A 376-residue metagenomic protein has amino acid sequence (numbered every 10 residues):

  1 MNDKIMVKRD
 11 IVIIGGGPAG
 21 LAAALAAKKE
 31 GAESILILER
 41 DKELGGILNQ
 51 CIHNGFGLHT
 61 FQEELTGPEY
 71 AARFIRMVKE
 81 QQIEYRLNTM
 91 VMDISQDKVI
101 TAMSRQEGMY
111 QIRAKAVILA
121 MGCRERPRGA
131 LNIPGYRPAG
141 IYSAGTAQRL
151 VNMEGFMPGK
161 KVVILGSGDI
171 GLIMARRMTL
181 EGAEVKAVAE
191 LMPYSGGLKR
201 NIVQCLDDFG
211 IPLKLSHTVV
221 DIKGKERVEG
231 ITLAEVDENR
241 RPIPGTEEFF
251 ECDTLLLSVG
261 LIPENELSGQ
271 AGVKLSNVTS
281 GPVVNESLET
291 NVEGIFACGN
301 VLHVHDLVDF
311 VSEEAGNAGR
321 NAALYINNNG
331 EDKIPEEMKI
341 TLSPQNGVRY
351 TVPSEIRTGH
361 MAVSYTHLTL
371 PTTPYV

Functional and structural regions predicted by a protein language model:
N2-I14, A72-K161, D237-G245, L256 (+2 more regions): FAD-binding core/adjacent interface of flavoenzyme oxidoreductases
R9-R73, M77, R149-N152, P158-Q204 (+1 more regions): Beta1-alpha1 glycine-rich phosphate/pyrophosphate-binding loop at the start of Rossmann-like nucleotide-binding domains
L87-D97, S216-R227: A conserved short coil-to-beta-strand element within the FAD-binding core of flavoproteins
L119, I141-L150, T254-H305: FAD-site-proximal beta/loop scaffold in flavoenzymes
V220-A234, N239-P242, E251: Core active-site phosphate/anionic-ligand binding loop and the adjoining beta-turn-alpha structural block in enzyme
V301-I326: A conserved FAD-binding loop/helix module that cradles the flavin
E331-Y365: Surface beta-strand/loop "capping" patches
T366-T372: Conserved small/polar residues in nucleotide/adenosyl-binding loops
